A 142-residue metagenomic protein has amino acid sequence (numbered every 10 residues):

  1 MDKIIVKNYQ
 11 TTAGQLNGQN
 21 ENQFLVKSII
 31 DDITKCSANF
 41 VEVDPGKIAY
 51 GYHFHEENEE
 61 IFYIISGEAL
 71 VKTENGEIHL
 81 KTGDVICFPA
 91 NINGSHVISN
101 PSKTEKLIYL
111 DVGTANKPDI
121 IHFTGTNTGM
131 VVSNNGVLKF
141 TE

Functional and structural regions predicted by a protein language model:
M1-K35, H122-E142: A short, N-terminal "cap"/entry segment at the start of jelly-roll beta-barrel domains of the cupin/DSBH fold
S28, Y50-H55, V97-P101: Short histidine-centered beta-strand/loop micro-motifs that create catalytic or ligand/metal-coordination sites
N39-H55, N93: Conserved short histidine dyad/triad with adjacent acidic residue
F40, T73-N75, N100, D111: Residue-level recognition of conserved beta-strand positions in structured domain cores
E59, Y63-L70, E74-N75: Glycine- and acidic-residue-biased ligand/ion/polar-headgroup-sensing regions
E74-N91: Short acidic-glycine-tyrosine-enriched beta hairpin
A90-D119: Ligand-binding loop in jelly-roll beta-barrel domains
